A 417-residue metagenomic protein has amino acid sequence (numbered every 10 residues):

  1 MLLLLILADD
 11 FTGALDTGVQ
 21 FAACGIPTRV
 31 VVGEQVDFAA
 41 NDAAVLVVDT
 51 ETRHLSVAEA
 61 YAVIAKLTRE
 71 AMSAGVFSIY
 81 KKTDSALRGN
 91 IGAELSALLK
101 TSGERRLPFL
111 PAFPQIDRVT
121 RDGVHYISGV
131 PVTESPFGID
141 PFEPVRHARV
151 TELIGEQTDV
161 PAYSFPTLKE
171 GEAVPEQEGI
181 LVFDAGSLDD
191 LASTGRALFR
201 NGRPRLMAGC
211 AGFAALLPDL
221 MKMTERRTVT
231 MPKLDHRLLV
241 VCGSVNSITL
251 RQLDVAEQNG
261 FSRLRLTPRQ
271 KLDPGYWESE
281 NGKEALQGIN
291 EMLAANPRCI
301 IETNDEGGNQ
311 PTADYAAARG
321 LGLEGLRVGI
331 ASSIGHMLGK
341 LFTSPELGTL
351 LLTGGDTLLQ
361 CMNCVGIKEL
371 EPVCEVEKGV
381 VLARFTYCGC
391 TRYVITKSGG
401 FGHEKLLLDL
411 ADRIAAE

Functional and structural regions predicted by a protein language model:
M1-L4, P27, V31, A44 (+4 more regions): Cap/lid and interdomain-hinge subdomains that line or gate substrate/regulatory clefts in soluble alpha/beta enzymes
I6-A8, R29-V31, I79-K82, L107-P111 (+9 more regions): General beta-strand structural signal in soluble alpha/beta enzymes
T17-V19, N90-E94, R118-H125, S193-A197 (+4 more regions): Short acidic, glycine/serine/threonine-rich loops at helix termini
A23-V45, L293, E371-T391: N-terminal short beta-loop-beta anion/metal-coordinating cradle
A44-E51, P297, R384-E417: A structural-propensity feature for long, helix-poor, extended segments
S128-G288: Conserved, well-structured core segments that form the ligand-binding/active-site neighborhood of functional domains
E291-T353: C-terminal structural cap/anchor segments
L347-L406: Conserved, well-ordered active-site substructure
